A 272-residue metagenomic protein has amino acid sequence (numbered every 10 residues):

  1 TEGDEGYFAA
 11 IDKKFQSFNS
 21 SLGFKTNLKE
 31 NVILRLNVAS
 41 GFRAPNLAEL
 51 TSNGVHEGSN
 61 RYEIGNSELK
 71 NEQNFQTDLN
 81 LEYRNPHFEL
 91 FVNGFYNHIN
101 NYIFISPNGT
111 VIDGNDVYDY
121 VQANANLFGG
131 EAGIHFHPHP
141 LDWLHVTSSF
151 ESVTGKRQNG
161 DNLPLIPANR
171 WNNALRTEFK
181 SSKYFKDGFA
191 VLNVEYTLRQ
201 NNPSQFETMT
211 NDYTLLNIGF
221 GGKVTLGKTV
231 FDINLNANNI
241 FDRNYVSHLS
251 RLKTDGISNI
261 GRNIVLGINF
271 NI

Functional and structural regions predicted by a protein language model:
T1-I99: Structural signature of Gram-negative outer-membrane beta-barrels, strongest in the C-terminal barrel of TonB-dependent
D4-I11, R61-S67, Q76, N115-V121 (+3 more regions): Extracellular loop and loop/strand-boundary signature of outer-membrane beta-barrel proteins
K14-F18, Q73-T77, R84-P86, N124-G130 (+3 more regions): Residues that define the transmembrane beta-barrel architecture of outer-membrane proteins
L22-T26, L79-Y83, G94, G130-F136 (+4 more regions): Residues on the lipid-exposed face of transmembrane beta-strands in outer-membrane beta-barrel proteins
L36-S40, E49, L81, V92-Y96 (+3 more regions): Transmembrane beta-barrel strands of outer-membrane/channel proteins
I64-K70, Q76, N85, E89-H145 (+2 more regions): Outer membrane beta-barrel strand-and-loop segments of large Gram-negative receptors, especially TonB-dependent
F95-I99, D116-Q200: Gram-negative outer-membrane beta-barrel transporters
H98-N101, V146, Q200-N201, G222-I272: C-terminal beta-signal and adjacent terminal beta-strands/loops of Gram-negative outer-membrane beta-barrel proteins
